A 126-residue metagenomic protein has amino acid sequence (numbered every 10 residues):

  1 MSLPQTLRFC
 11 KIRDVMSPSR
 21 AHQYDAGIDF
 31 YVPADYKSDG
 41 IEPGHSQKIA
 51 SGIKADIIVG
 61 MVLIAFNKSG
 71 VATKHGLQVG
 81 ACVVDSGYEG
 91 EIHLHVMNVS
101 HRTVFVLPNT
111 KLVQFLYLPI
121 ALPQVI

Functional and structural regions predicted by a protein language model:
M1-I126: DUTPase catalytic domain/fold
